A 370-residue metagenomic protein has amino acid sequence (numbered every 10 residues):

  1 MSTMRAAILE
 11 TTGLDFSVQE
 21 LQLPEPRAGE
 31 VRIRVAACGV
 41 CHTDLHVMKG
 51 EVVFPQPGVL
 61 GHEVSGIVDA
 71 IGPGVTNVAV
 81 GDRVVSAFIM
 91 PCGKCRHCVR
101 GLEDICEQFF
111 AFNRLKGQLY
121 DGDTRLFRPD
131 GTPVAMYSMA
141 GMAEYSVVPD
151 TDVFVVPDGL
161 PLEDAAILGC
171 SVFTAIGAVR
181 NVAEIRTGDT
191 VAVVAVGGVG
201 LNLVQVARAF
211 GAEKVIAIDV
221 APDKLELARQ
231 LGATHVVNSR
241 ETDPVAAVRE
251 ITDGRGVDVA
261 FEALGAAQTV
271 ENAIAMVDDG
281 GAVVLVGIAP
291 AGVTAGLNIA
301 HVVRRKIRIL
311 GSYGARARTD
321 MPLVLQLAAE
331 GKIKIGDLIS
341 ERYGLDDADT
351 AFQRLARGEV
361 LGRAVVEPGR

Functional and structural regions predicted by a protein language model:
M1-S2, E271-A275, R318-R370: C-terminal hydrophobic helical "lid"/dimerization subdomain of Rossmann-like NAD(P)H-dependent oxidoreductases
R5-A7, S17, Q22, R34 (+2 more regions): Residues located in well-ordered beta-strands
Q22-L23, P55-G61, A79, V134-S138 (+2 more regions): Short Gly/Pro-enriched turn/cap motifs at secondary-structure boundaries
P24-C38, M48-V99, D104, F112 (+1 more regions): Glycine-rich beta-strand-centered segment in the early N-terminal region that forms part of a ligand/cofactor-binding
V80-R83, E144-Y145, T151-V153, P157-T242 (+1 more regions): Mid-domain Rossmann-like dinucleotide-binding core that forms the NAD(H)/NADP(H) cofactor-binding site
F88-Y145, P149-T151: Cysteine-cluster motifs in flexible loop/terminal segments that predominantly coordinate metals
A183-T187, F210, V220-P222, E226-R308 (+1 more regions): Glycine-rich cofactor phosphate-binding loops and adjacent beta1-alpha1 units of small-molecule cofactor enzyme domains
